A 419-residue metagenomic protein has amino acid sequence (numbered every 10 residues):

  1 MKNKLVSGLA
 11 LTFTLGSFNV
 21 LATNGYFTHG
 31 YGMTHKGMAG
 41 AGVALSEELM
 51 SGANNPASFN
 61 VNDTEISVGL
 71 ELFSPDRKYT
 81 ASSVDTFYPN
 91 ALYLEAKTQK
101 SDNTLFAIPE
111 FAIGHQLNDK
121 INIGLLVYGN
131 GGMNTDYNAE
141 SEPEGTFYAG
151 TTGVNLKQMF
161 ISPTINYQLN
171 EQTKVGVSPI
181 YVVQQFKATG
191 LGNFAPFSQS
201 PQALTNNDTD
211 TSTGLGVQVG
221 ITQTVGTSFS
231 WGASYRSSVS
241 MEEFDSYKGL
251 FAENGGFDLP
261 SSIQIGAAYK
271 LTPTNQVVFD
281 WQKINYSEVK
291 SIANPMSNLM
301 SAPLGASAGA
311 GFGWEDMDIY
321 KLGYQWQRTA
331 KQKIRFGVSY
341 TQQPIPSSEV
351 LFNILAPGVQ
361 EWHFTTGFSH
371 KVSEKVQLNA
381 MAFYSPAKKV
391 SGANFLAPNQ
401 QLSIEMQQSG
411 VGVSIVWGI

Functional and structural regions predicted by a protein language model:
M1-S7: Bacterial N-terminal signal peptides that target proteins for export
G8-A10, V20-L21: Cleavable N-terminal signal peptides
T23-K36, T86-P89, Y93, T98 (+1 more regions): Outer-membrane beta-barrel porins/channels
F27-G42, N60-K78: Transmembrane beta-strand segments of Gram-negative outer membrane beta-barrel proteins
G40-E48, P75-T104: Surface-exposed strand-loop-strand hairpins of Gram-negative outer-membrane beta-barrel proteins
V43-L45, M50-N62, I113-L117: Outer-membrane beta-barrel pore proteins
